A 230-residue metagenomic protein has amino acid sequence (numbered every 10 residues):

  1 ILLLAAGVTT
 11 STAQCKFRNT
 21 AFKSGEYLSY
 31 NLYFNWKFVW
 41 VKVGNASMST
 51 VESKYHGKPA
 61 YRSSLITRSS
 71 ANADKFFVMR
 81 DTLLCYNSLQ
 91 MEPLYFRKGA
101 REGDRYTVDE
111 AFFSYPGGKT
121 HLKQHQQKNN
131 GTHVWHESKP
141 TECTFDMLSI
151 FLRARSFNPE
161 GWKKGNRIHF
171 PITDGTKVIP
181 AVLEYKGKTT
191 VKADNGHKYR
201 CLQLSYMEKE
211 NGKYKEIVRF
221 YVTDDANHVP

Functional and structural regions predicted by a protein language model:
I1-C15: Bacterial Sec-dependent N-terminal signal peptides
T12-T82, G99-V108, G165-N166, F170-T176: N-terminal cleavable signal peptides for secretion/export
F22-S29, G57-S64, L89-R97, T120-H121 (+3 more regions): Short, hydrophobic/aromatic-rich segments at coil-to-beta transitions
K23-G25, Y106-Y199: Solvent-exposed helix/loop surface patches that form functional interfaces
N35-K37, S70-N72, K188-V191, M207-K209: Short beta-turn/strand-loop junction motif enriched in small, turn-promoting residues
A46-E52, D81-Y86, D109-F113, L183 (+2 more regions): Hydrophobic/aromatic beta-strand elements that line small-molecule binding cavities or substrate pockets in beta-rich
F77-N129: Hydrophobic alpha-helical segments and helix pairs
V78-R80, L84-L89, L202-P230: Gly/Pro-enriched, hydrophobic low-complexity segments that function as extracytoplasmic propeptides/linkers
